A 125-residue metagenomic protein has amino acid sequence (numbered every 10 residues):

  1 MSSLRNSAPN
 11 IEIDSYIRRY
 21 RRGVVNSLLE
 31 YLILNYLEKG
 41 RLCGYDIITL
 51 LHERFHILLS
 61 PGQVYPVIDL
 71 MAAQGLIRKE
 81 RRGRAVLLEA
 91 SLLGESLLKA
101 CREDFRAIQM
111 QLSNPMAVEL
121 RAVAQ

Functional and structural regions predicted by a protein language model:
M1-L4, G83, Q125: Long, compositionally biased intrinsically disordered regions
R5-R22: Short, Lys/Arg-enriched N-terminal segment that forms or immediately precedes the first helix of a structured domain
R21-Q63, L76: N-terminal helix-turn-helix DNA-binding core of bacterial DNA-binding proteins
R54, M71, F105: The DNA-recognition helices of helix-turn-helix-type DNA-binding domains
Y65-P66, L70-M71: Basic amphipathic alpha-helical segments that dock to polyanions
A72-G83, E89: Beta-hairpin "wing" of winged helix-turn-helix
G83-R102: Basic, amphipathic "hinge/linker" alpha-helix immediately C-terminal to the N-terminal HTH DNA-binding motif
S96-Q125: Amphipathic alpha-helical dimerization/coiled-coil segments that flank or bridge DNA-binding/regulatory modules
